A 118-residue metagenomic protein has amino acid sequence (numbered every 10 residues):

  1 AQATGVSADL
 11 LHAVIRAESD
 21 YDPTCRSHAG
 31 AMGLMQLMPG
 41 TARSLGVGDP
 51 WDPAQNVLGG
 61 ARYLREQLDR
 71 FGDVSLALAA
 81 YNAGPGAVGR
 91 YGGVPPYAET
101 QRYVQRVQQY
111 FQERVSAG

Functional and structural regions predicted by a protein language model:
A1-G118: Catalytic glycan-binding domains that act on GlcNAc-containing polysaccharides
